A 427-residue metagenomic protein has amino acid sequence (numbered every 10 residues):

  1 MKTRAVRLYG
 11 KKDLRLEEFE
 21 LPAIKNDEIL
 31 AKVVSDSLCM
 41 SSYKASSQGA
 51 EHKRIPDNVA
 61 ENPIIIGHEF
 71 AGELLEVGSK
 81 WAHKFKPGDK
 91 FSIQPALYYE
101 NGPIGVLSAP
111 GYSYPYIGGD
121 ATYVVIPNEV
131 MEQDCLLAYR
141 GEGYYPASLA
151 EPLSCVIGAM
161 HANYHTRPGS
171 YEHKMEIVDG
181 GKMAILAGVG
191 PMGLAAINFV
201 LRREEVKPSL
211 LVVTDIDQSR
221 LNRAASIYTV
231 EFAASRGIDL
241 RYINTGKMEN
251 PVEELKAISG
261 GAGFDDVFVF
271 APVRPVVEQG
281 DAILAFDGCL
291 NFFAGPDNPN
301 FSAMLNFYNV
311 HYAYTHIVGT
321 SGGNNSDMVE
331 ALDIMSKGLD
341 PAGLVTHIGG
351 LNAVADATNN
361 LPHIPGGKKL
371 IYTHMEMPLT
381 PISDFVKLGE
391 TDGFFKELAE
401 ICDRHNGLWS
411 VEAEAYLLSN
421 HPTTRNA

Functional and structural regions predicted by a protein language model:
M1-I66, H405, W409-A427: Short N-terminal strand-loop motif that marks the start of NAD(P)H/FAD-dependent oxidoreductase cofactor-binding domains
P22-S37, E51-E100, G118, V130 (+1 more regions): Glycine-rich beta-strand-centered segment in the early N-terminal region that forms part of a ligand/cofactor-binding
A96-G181: NAD(P)H dinucleotide-binding glycine-rich loop of Rossmann-like/cofactor-binding domains, especially the beta1-alpha1
E142-T245: Mid-domain Rossmann-like dinucleotide-binding core that forms the NAD(H)/NADP(H) cofactor-binding site
R167, E249-E254, A262, P275-A282 (+1 more regions): C-terminal hydrophobic helical "lid"/dimerization subdomain of Rossmann-like NAD(P)H-dependent oxidoreductases
S209, G288-C289: Glycine-centered, small-residue-biased loops immediately flanking beta-strands in adenine/cofactor-binding cores
P275-E278, A282, A294-Y314: Rossmann-fold NAD(P)-binding glycine/threonine-rich loop
L284-F286: Helix-to-beta-strand junctions that scaffold the AdoMet/dcAdoMet cofactor pocket in Class I SAM-dependent enzymes
